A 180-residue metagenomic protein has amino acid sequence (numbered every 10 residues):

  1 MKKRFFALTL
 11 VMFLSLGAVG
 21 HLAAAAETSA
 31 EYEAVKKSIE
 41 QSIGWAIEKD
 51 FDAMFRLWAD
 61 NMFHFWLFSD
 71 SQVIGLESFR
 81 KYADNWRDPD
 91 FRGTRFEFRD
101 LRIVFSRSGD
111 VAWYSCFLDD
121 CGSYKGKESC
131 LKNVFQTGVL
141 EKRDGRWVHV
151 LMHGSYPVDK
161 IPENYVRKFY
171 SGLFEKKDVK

Functional and structural regions predicted by a protein language model:
M1-T9: Bacterial N-terminal signal peptides that target proteins for export
T9-A18: Bacterial N-terminal signal peptides
G20-L57, K168-K180: Short, low-complexity N-terminal intrinsically disordered segments enriched in polar/charged residues
E33-A34, S38, F51-D110, L131: A solvent-exposed, acidic/Ser-Thr-rich amphipathic alpha-helical stretch
S42, Y82-D84, F98-V104, L118-D120 (+2 more regions): Hydrophobic/aromatic beta-strand elements that line small-molecule binding cavities or substrate pockets in beta-rich
N61-M62, S69-Q72, D119-G122, S155-D159: Solvent-exposed loop/turn segments at secondary-structure junctions within structured extracellular/periplasmic domains
G109-D120: A short hydrophobic beta-strand element
K142-D144, V150-K180: Low-complexity, intrinsically disordered terminal/linker segments enriched in charged and Gly/Pro repeats
